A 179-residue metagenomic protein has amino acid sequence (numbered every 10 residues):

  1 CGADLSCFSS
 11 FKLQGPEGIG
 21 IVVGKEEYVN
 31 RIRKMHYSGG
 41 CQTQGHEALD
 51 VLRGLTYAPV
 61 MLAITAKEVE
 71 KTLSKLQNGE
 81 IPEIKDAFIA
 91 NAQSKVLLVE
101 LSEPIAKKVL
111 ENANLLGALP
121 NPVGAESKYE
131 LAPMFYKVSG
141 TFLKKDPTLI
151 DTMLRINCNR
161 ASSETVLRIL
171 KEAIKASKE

Functional and structural regions predicted by a protein language model:
C1-L62, A66-K85, E111, L143 (+2 more regions): Conserved PLP-enzyme active-site core in the AAT-like
K12-Q14, I89-N91, T148: Short, flexible turn/loop "capping" segments at secondary-structure junctions
G45-H46, P120-G124, E179: Conserved short beta-strand edge segments in small beta-sheet-based binding/regulatory domains
V69-E70, D86-L98: Conserved glycine-rich beta-strand-loop-beta hairpin in the small C-terminal domain of fold type I
G79-I89, G117-V123: Short secondary-structure junctions
S94-I174: Conserved C-terminal alpha-helix-loop-beta "cap" of PLP-dependent enzymes that closes/shapes the active-site mouth
